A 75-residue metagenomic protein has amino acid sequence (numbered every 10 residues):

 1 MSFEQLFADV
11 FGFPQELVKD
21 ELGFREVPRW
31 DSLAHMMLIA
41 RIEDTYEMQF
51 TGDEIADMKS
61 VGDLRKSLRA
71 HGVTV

Functional and structural regions predicted by a protein language model:
M1, L33-M36: Short alpha-helical elements of helix-turn-helix
M1, M58-G62: An alpha-helix initiation/capping motif
M1-E16, R69-V75: Thiotemplate assembly-line natural product biosynthesis machinery
V10-R29, Y46-K59: Phosphopantetheine carrier-protein modules
D63-S67: Short, cationic-aromatic polyanion-contact patches
